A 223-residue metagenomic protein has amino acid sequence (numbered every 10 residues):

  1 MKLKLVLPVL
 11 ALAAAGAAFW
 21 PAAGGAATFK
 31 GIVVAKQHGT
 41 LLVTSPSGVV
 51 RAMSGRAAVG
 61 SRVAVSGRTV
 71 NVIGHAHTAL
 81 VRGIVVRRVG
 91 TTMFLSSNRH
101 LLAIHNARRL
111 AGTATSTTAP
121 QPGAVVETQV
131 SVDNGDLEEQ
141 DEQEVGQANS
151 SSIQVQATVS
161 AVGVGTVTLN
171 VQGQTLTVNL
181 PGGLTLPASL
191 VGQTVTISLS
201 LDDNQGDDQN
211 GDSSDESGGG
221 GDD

Functional and structural regions predicted by a protein language model:
K2-D223: Short, flexible, surface-exposed loop segments at domain boundaries
